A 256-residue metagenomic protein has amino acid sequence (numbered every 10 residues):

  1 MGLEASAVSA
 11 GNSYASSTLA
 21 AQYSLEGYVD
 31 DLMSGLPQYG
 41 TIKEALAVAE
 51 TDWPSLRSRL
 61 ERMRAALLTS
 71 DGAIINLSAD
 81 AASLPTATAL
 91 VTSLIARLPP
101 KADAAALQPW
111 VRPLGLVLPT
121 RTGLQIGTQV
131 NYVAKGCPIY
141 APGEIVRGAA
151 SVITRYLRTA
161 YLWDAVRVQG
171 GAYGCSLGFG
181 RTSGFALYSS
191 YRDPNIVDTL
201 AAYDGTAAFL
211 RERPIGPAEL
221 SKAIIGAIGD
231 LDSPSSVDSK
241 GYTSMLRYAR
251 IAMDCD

Functional and structural regions predicted by a protein language model:
M1-T51, E61, S70-A79, N131-V152 (+1 more regions): M16 family metallopeptidases and their MPP-like homologs
R57-L60, A87: Extended, charge-rich low-complexity regions and/or helical-solenoid scaffolds
R64-A65: Extended, domain-scale alpha-helical bundle/helix-rich regions
N76-A134, I139: An aromatic/glycine/proline-enriched structural segment found at the starts of mature extracellular/organellar domains
T159: Acidic/histidine-rich
